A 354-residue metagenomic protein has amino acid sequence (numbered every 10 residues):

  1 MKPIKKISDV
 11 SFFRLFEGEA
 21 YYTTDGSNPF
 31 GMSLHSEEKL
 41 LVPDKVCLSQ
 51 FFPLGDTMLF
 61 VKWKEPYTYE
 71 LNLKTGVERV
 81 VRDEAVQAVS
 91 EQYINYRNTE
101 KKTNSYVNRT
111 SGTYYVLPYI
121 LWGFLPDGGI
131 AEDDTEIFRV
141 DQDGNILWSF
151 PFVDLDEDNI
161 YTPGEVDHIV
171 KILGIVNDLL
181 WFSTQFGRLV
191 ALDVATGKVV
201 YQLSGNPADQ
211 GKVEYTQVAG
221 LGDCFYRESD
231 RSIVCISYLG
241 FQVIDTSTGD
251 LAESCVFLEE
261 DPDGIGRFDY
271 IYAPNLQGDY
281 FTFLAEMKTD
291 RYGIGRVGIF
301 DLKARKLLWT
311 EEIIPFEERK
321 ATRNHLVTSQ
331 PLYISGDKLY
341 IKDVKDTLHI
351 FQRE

Functional and structural regions predicted by a protein language model:
M1-E354: Secretory-pathway ectodomains
